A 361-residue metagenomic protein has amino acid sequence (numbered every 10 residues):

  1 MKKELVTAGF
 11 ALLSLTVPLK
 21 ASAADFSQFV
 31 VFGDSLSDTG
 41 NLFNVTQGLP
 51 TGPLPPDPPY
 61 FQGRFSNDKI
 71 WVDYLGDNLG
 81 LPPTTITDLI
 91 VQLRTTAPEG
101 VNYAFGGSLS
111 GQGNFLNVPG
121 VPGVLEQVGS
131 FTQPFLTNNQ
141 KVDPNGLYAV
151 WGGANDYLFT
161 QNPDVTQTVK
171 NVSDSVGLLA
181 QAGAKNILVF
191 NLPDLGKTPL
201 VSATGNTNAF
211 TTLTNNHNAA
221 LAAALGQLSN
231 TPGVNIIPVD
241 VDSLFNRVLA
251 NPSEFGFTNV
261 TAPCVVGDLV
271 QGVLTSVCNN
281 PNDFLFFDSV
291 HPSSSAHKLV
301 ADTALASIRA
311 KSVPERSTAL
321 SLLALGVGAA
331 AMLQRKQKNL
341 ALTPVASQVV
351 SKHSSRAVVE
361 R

Functional and structural regions predicted by a protein language model:
M1-V6, S317: Bacterial N-terminal signal peptides that target proteins for export
E4, A8, A24-F26: Membrane-cytosol interface segments of multi-pass membrane proteins, especially ER/Golgi lipid-handling enzymes
F10-A11, A21: Cleavable N-terminal signal peptides
A21-P314, R361: Conserved active-site regions of diverse hydrolases
E315-L333: A short, hydrophobic C-terminal helix/tail in secreted or cell-surface proteins
A330-R361: C-terminal membrane-anchoring or membrane-association module
